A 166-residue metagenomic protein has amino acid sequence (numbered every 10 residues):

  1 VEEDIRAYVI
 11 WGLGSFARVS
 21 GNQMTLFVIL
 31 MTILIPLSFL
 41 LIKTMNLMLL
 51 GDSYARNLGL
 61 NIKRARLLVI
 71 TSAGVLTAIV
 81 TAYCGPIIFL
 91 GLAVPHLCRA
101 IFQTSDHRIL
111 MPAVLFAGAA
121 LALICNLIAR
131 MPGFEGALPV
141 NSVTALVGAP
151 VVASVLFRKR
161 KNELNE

Functional and structural regions predicted by a protein language model:
V1-E166: Alpha-helical transmembrane segments in inner-membrane proteins
